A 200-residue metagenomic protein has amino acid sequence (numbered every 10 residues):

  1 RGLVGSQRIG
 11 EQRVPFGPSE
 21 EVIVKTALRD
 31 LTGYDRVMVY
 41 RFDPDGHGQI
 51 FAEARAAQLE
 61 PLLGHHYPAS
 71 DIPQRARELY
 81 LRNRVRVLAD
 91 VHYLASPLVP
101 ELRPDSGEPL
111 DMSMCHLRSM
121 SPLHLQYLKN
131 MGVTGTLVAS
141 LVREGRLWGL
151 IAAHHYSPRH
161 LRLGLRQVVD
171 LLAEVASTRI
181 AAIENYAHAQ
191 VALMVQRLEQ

Functional and structural regions predicted by a protein language model:
R1, H47, L141-I151: Short hydrophobic/glycine-rich mini-motifs in sensory/regulatory modules that couple input to downstream signaling
V14-G33, A182-Q200: Signal-transducing coiled-coil/dimerization helices and immediately adjacent hinge/linker segments that couple sensory
V24-G33, M38-D43, A52-R55, L128-K129: Short regulatory alpha-helical segment in sensory/regulatory domains of signaling proteins that mediates
Y40-G46, G145, N185-V195: Short, glycine/acidic-rich hinge or "gate" loops at secondary-structure transitions that mediate conformational
Y40-L102, R197: GAF sensory/regulatory domain recognition with acknowledged cross-activation on helical regulatory dimers
L94-T134: Signal-transducing coupling segments at domain and membrane junctions
C115-M120, W148, H154-D170, I180-Y186: Regulatory loop-to-helix N-cap segments in sensory/regulatory domains that couple ligand/signal detection
T134-V142: Short hydrophobic beta-strand micro-motif common in sensory/regulatory domains
